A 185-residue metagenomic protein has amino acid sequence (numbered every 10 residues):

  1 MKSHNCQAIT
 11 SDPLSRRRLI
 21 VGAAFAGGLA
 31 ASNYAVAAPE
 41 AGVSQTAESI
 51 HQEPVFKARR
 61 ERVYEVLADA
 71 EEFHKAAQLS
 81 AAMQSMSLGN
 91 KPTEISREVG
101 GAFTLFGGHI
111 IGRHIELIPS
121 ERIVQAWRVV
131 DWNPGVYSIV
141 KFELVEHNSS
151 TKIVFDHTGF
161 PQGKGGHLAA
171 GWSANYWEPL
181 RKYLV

Functional and structural regions predicted by a protein language model:
M1-L14: N-terminal secretory signal peptides
P13-R17, L29-S44: N-terminal twin-arginine translocation
A38, A47-S49, A102, S120-R122 (+1 more regions): A generic structural signal for beta-strand entry/edge sites
S44-R62: Terminal, regulation- and interaction-focused segments at domain boundaries
V63-Y64, F73, F103, H114 (+4 more regions): Hydrophobic pocket/interface hotspot
E71-H109: Short beta-edge strand/loop motif at the mouth of beta-sheet-based domains
T104-N148, T158: Hydrophobic-ligand binding "helix-grip"
F155-N175: A short acidic/glycine-rich loop-to-helix N-cap element
